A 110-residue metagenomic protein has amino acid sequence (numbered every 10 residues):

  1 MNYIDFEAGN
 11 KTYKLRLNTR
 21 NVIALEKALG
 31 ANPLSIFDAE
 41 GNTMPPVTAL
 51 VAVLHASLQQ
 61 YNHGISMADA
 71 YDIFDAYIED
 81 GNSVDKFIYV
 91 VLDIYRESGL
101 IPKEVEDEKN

Functional and structural regions predicted by a protein language model:
M1-T12, K27, A31-T43, T48 (+1 more regions): Charged interaction scaffolds used for protein-protein
L17-K27: N-terminal first-folded block
